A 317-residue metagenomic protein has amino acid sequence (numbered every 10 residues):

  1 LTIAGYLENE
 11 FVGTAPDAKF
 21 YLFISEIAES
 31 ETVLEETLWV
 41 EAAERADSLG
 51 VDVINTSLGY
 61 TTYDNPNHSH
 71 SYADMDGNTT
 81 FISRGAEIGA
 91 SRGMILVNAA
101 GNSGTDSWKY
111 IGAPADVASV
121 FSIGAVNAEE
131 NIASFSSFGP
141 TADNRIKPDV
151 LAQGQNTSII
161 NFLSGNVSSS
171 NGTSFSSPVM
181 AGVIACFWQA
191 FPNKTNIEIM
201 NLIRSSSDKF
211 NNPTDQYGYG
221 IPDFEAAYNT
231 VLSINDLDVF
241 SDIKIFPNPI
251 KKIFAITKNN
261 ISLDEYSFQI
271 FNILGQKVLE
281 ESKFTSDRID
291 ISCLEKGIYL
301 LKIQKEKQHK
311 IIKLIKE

Functional and structural regions predicted by a protein language model:
L1-E35, L49-D52, D64-P66, S91-G93 (+5 more regions): Subtilisin-like serine protease catalytic core
A15-A18, D47-N55, T157, Q189-D238 (+2 more regions): C-terminal subdomain of the subtilisin-like protease fold in secreted/lumenal serine endopeptidases
A46-M75, A99: Short acidic, glycine-rich surface-loop motifs adjacent to enzyme active sites
T62-Y63, S103-W108, E129-E130: Active-site environment of divalent metal-dependent phosphoester hydrolases
D76-G93: Catalytic-core regions built around general acid/base machinery
G101, G172, N248: Active-site glycine-centered loops adjacent to acidic/histidine catalytic or metal-binding residues that shape
A115-Q189, N193: Extracellular S/T/G-rich loop segment that most often corresponds to the catalytic His/Ser-adjacent loop
L237-E317: C-terminal outer-membrane/trafficking sorting elements
